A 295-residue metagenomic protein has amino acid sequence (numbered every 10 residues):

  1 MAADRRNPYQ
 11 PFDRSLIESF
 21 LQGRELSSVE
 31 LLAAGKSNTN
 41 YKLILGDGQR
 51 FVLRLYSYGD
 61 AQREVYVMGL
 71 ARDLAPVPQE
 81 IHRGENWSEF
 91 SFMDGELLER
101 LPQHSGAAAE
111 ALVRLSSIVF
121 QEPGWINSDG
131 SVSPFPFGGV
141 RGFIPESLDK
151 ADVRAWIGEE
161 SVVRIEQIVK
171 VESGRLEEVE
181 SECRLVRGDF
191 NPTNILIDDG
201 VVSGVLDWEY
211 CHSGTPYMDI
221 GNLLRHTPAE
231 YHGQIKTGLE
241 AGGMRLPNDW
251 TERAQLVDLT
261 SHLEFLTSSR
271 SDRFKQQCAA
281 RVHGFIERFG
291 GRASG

Functional and structural regions predicted by a protein language model:
P8-R24, S117-G188, C278-A293: An alpha-helical support segment within catalytic cores of ATP-dependent transferases
R24-V29, G158-I165, M244-R253: Short, surface-exposed acidic
E30-A33, T39-I44, L53, Q167-M218: Active-site acidic catalytic loop and adjacent metal/ATP-binding pocket of ATP-dependent phosphoryl transfer enzymes
E30-G139, E180: ATP-binding pocket architecture of kinase catalytic cores
N38, L98, S213-P216, N222-G295: Helix-rich C-terminal or lid/interface subdomains of diverse kinases
S57, D94, P192, Y210 (+1 more regions): Short, glycine/acidic-enriched loop or turn micro-motifs at the edges of active sites
N86-L101, S117, P145-K150, L259-R273: A glycine-centered beta->alpha junction motif in the catalytic cores of kinase/phosphotransferase enzymes
G106, V132, G204, G221-L223 (+1 more regions): Glycine-rich, phosphate-binding/catalytic loops in enzymes
